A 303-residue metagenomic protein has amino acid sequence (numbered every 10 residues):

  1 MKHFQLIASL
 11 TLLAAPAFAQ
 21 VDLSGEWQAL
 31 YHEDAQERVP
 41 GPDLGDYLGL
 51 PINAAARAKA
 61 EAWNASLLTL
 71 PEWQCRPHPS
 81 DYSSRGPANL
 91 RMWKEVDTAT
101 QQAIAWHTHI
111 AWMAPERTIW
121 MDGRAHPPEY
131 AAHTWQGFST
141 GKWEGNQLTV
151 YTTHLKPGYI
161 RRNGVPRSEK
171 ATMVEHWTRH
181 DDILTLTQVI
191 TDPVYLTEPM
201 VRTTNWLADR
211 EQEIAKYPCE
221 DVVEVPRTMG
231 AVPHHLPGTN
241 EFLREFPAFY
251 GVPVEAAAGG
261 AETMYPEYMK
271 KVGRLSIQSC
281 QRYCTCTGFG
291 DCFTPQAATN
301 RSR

Functional and structural regions predicted by a protein language model:
K2-S9: Sec-dependent signal peptide recognition, specifically the positively charged N-region followed immediately by
S9-L12, N64: Enrichment for repetitive, rod-forming helical segments
A14-P16: N-terminal signal peptide c-region/cleavage motif recognized by signal peptidases
A19-R303: PEST-like low-complexity, intrinsically disordered acidic/proline/serine-rich tracts that flank trafficking/processing
